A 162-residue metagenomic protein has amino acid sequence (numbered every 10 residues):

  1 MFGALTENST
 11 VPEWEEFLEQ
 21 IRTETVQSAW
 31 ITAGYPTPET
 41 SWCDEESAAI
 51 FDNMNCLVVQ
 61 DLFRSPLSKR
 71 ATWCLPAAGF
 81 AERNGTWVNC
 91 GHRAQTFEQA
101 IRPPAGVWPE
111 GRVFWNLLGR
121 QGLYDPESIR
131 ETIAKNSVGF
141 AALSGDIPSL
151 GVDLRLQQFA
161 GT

Functional and structural regions predicted by a protein language model:
M1-P148: Non-catalytic alpha/beta scaffold blocks inside enzyme catalytic domains
D146-T162: Acidic, Ser/Thr-rich low-complexity intrinsically disordered segments
